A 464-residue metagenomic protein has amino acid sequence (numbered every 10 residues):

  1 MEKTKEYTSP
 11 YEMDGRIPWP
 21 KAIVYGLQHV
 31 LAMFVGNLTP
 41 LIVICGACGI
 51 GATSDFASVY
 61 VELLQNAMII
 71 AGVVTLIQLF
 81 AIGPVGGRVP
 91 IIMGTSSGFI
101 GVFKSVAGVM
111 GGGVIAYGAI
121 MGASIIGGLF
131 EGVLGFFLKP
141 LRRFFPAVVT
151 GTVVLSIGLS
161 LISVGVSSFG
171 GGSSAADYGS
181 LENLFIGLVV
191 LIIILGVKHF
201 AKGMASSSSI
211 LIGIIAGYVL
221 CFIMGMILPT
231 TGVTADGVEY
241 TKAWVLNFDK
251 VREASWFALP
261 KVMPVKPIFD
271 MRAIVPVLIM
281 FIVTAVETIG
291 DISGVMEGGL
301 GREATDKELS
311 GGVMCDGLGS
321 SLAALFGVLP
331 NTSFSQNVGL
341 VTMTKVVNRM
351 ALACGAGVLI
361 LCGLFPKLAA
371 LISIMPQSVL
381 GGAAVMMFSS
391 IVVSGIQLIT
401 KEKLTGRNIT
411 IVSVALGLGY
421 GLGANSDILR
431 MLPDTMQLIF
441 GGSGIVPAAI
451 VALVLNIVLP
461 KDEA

Functional and structural regions predicted by a protein language model:
M1-I91, G98-M110: N-terminal signal-anchor module of multipass membrane proteins
E2-Y7, V35-L41, C45, V189-F200 (+6 more regions): Juxtamembrane interface elements at the cytosolic ends of transmembrane helices in multi-pass membrane proteins
W19, A47-R88, V275-R349: Membrane-embedded helical hairpins/re-entrant loop segments and their flanking transmembrane helices within multi-pass
L27-F34, I125, V149, S180-L184 (+4 more regions): Hydrophobic alpha-helical transmembrane segments of multi-pass membrane proteins
N37-L38, G217-M226, V233-S320, A324 (+1 more regions): Membrane-embedded hairpin module used as a gating/binding unit in multi-pass transport and secretion proteins
V43-F56, Y60-L64, R88-V89, M226-S255: Interfacial/capping segments of alpha-helical transmembrane domains
E62-L63, V85-F99, R143-T152, A205-I212 (+3 more regions): Short, non-helical or kinked segments that cap or interrupt transmembrane helices
G108-I227, C354-A464: Membrane-embedded alpha-helical modules
